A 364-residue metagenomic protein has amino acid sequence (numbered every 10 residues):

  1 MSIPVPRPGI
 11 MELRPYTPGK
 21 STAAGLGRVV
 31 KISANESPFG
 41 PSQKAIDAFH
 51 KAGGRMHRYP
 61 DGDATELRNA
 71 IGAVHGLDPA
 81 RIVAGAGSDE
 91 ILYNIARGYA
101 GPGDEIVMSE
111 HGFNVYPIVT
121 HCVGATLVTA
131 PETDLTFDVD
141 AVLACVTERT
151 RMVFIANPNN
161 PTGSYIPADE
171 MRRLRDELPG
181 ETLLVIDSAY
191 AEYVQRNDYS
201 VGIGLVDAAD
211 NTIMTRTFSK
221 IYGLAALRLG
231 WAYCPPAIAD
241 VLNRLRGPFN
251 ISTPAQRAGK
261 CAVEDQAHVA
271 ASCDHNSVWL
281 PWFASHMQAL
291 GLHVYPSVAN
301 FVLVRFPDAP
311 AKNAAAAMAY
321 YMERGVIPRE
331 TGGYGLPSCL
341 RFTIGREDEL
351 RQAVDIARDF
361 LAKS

Functional and structural regions predicted by a protein language model:
M1-R58: N-terminal "arm"/small-domain region of PLP-dependent enzymes with the aminotransferase-like
S42, N211-Y295: PLP-dependent aminotransferase class I/II
P60, A64-E105, V123: Phosphate-binding glycine-rich loop
D78-I82, P102-E105, R149, E181 (+3 more regions): Short acidic capping loops at alpha-helix termini that bridge into adjacent secondary structure
G98-I155: PLP-dependent aminotransferase-like
H121, V139-E148, P161-L184, S188-I221: Active-site pre-lysine segment of PLP-dependent enzymes
D169, A316, Y320-G325, R329 (+1 more regions): PLP-dependent enzyme catalytic core of the Aspartate aminotransferase-like
S277, Q288-R324, L340, I344: Conserved PLP-binding catalytic core of the aspartate aminotransferase-like
